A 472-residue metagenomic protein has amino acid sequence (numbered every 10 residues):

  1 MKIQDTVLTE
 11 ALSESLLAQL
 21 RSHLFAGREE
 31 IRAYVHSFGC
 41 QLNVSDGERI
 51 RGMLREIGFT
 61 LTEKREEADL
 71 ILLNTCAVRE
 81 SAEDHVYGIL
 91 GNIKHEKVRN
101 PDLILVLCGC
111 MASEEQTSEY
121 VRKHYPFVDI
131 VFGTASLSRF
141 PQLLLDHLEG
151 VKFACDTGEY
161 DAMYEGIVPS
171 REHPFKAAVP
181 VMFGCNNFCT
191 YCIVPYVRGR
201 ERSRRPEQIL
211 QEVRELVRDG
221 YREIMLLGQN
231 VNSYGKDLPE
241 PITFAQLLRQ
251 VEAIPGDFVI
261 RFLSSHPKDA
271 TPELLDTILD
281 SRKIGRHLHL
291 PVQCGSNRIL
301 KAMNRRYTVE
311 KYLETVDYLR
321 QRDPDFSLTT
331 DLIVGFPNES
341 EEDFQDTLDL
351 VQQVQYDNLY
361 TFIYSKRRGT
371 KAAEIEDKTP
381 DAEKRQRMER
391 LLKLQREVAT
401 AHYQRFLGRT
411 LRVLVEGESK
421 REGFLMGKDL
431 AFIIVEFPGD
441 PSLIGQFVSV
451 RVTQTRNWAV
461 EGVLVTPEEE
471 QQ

Functional and structural regions predicted by a protein language model:
M1, L20, E374-Q472: Terminal RNA-binding accessory module
M1-Y234, E273, L288, E310-Q321 (+6 more regions): Proteins enriched for Cys/Gly/acidic motifs involved in redox and nucleic-acid/cofactor modification
C40, G235-E252, G256, M303-R306 (+1 more regions): Radical SAM enzyme [4Fe-4S]-AdoMet core and its adjacent flexible, acidic and glycine-rich loops/tails across
F59, L103, D129, D257-F258 (+2 more regions): A structural micro-motif
A82-D84, R200-R205, G235-P241, A302-R305 (+3 more regions): Short, solvent-exposed loop/turn segments at secondary-structure boundaries
L105-L107, E115-T117, R218-E341, Q352: Conserved SAM/AdoMet-binding glycine-rich loop
E172-F175, C185-N187, I284, C294 (+5 more regions): Short flexible coil/turn linkers enriched for glycine and charged/polar residues that connect secondary-structure
C189, I209, L226, F262 (+7 more regions): Conserved, mostly hydrophobic/aromatic
